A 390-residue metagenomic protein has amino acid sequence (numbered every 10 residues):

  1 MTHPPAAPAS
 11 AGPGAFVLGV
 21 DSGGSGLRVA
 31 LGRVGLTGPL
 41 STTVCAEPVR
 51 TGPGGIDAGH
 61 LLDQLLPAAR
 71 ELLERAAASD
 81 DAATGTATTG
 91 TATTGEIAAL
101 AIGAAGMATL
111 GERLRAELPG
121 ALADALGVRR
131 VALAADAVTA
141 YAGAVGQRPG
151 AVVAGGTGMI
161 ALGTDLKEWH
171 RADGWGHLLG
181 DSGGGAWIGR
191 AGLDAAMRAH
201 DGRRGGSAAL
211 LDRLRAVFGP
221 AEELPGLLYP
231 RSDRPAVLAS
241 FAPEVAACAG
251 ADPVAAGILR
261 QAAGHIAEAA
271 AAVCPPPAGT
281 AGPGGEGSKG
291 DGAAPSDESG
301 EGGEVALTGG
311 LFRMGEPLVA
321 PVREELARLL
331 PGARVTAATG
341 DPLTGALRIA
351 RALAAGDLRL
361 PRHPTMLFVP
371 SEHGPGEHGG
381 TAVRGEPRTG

Functional and structural regions predicted by a protein language model:
M1-A77, T93-G95, A144-P149, L193-G390: ATP-binding/phosphotransfer module of carbohydrate and carboxylate kinases, centering on a glycine-rich
G23, A30, A105, V138 (+1 more regions): Anionic group-transfer/hydrolysis microenvironments
T51-P53, M107, G174-S182, G332-A337: A short glycine/serine-rich beta->alpha loop
R70-A125, R130-A132, A142-V145, R231: Short beta-strand-loop/turn "lid" adjacent to the catalytic site in phosphate-handling enzymes
A101-M107, G155-T157, G302-M314: Glycine-rich beta-strand-to-loop/alpha-helix junction loops that act as flexible
A104, A135-A137, G309, T339: A general secondary-structure junction signal
A108-G206, P361, E372-G379, R384-G390: Phosphate-binding/catalytic loop of phosphoryl-transfer enzymes
